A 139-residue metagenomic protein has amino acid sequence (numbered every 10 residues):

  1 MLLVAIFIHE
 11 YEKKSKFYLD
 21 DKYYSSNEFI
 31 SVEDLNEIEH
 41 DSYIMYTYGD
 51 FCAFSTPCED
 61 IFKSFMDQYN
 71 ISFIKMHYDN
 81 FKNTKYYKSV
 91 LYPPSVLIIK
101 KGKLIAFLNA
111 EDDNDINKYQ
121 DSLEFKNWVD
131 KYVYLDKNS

Functional and structural regions predicted by a protein language model:
M1-Y23: N-terminal targeting signals for export/organelle localization
F17-D34, N80: Short extracytoplasmic/periplasmic juxtamembrane "stem" segments immediately C-terminal to an N-terminal membrane anchor
E28-Q68: Local sequence-structure signature of Cys/Sec-based thiol-disulfide redox active-site neighborhoods
L35-E37, K85-S89: Short amphipathic alpha-helix with an adjacent loop that forms part of the alpha/beta core around
T47-G49, M66, N70-T84: Thiol-based oxidoreductase modules, predominantly thioredoxin-like and allied folds used for disulfide exchange
F54-T56, N83-Y86, A106-L108: Extracytoplasmic/secreted cell-surface and envelope-processing proteins
Y87-K100: Structural micro-motif
I98-S139: Non-catalytic, surface beta->alpha helical segment in thiol-disulfide oxidoreductase systems
